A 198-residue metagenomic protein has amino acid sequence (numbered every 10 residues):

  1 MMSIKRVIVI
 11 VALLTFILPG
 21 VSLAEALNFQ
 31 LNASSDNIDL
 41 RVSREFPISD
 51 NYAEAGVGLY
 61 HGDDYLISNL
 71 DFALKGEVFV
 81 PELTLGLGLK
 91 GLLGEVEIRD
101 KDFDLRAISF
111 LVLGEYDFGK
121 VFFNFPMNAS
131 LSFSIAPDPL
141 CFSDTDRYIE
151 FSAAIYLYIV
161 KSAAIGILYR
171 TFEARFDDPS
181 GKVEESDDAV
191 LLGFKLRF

Functional and structural regions predicted by a protein language model:
M1-N28: Cleavable N-terminal export/targeting peptides
P19, P47, I135-P139: Proline-rich low-complexity regions
G20-F72: Short glycine/proline- and aromatic-enriched beta-strand/turn motifs that initiate or cap beta-hairpins
V21-A26, P47-A53, G76-L85, G119-M127 (+1 more regions): Short loop/turn motifs that connect adjacent beta-strands in outer-membrane beta-barrel proteins
Y52, I67-D71, E82-G86, L105-S109 (+1 more regions): Short connector loops at helix/strand junctions that flank enzyme active sites, especially segments positioning acidic
D63-D100: Mid-chain, structured segments of secreted extracytoplasmic proteins
V78, G91-F198: Outer-membrane beta-barrel transmembrane domain signature
